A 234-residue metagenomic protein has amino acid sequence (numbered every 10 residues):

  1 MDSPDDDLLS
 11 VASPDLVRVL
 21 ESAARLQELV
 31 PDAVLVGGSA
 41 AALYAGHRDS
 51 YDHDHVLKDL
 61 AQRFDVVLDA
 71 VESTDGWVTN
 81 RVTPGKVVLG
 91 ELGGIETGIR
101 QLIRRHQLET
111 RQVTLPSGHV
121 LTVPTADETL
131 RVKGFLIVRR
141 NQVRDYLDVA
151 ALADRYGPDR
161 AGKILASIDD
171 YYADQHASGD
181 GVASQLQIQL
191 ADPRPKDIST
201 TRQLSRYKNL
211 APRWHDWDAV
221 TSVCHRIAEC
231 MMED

Functional and structural regions predicted by a protein language model:
M1-D234: Compositionally biased terminal segments of proteins
